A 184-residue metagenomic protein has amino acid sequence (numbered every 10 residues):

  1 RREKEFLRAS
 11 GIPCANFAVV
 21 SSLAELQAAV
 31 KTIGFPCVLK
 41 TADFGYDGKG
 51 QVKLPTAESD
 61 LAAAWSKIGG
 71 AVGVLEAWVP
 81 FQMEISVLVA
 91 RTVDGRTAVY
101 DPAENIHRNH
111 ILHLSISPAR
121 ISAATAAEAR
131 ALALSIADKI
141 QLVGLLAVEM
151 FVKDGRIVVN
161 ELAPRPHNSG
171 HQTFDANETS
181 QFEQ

Functional and structural regions predicted by a protein language model:
R2-S86, A90-I136: Active-site nucleotide/adenylate-binding loops and adjacent lid/helix of ATP-dependent enzymes
S86, L146, S180: Active-site phosphate/pyrophosphate-handling residues
H110-A119, A163-F174: Short, flexible active-site loops
R120-A124, K153-I157, S169-S180: A short glycine-/small-residue-rich loop at the edge of a beta-strand within enzyme catalytic domains
Q141-H171: Conserved metal-phosphate-binding beta-hairpin within the catalytic cores of diverse ATP-dependent phosphoryl-transfer
